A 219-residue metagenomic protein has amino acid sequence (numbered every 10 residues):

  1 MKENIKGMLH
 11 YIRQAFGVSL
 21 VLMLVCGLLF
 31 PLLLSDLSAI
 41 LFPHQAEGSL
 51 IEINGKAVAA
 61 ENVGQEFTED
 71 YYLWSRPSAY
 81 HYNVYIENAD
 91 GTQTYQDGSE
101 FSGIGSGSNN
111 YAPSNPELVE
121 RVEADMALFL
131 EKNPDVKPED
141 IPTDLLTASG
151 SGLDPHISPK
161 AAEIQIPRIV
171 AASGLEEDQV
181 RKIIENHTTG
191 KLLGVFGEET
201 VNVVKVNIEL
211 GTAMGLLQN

Functional and structural regions predicted by a protein language model:
K2-E3, D144-A148, K182-I184: A short alpha-helix capping/helix-coil boundary motif
K2-V25: Membrane-entry signal-anchor segments at the cytosolic-membrane interface, especially the N-terminal signal anchor
V18, C26-G27, L34, S38-I166 (+2 more regions): Flexible, solvent-exposed loop/hinge segments and secondary-structure transition points
P31, T68, E198-V201: Short, electropositive, low-hydrophobicity segments enriched in small/polar residues
I157-N219: Extracytoplasmic/periplasmic C-terminal soluble domains
